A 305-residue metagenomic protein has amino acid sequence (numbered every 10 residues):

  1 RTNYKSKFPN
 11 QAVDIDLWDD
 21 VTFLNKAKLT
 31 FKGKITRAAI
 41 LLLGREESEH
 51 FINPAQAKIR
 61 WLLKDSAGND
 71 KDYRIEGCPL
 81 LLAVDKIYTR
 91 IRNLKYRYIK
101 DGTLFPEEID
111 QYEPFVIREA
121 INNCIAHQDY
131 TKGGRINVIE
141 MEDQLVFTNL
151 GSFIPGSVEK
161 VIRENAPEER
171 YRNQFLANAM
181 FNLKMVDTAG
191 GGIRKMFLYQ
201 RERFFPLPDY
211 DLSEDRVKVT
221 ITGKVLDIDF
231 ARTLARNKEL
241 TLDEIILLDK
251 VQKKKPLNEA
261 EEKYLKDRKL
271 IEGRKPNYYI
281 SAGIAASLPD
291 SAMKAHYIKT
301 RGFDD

Functional and structural regions predicted by a protein language model:
R1-G134, E140, T148, F153-E169 (+3 more regions): Active-site helix-to-loop segments that bind/position phosphate- or nucleotide-bearing substrates and donors across
D14-D20, D65, D70-D72, D85 (+13 more regions): Acidic-enriched, low-complexity/disordered segments with a strong bias for Aspartate over Glutamate
R37, A57, S157-E159, N165-P256 (+1 more regions): Flexible, glycine-/charge-rich segments associated with ATP-binding catalytic modules
F51-I52, G134-D143, L207-T220: Conserved C-terminal helix/linker of AAA+ ATPases
L145-L150, I221: Conserved DxG motif in ATP/Mg2+-binding regions
